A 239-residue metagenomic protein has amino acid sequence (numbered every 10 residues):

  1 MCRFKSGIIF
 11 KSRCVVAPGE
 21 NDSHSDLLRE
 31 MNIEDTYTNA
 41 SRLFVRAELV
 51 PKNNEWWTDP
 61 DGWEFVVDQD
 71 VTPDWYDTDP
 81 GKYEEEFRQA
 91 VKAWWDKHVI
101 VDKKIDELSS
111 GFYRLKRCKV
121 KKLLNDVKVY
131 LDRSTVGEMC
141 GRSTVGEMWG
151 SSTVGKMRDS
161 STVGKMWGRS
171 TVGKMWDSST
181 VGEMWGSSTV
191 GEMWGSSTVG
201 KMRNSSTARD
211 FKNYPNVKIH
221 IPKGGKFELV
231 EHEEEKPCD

Functional and structural regions predicted by a protein language model:
M1-D239: Short, glycine-biased loop/turn motifs at secondary-structure junctions and in low-complexity Ser/Thr/Pro-rich termini
